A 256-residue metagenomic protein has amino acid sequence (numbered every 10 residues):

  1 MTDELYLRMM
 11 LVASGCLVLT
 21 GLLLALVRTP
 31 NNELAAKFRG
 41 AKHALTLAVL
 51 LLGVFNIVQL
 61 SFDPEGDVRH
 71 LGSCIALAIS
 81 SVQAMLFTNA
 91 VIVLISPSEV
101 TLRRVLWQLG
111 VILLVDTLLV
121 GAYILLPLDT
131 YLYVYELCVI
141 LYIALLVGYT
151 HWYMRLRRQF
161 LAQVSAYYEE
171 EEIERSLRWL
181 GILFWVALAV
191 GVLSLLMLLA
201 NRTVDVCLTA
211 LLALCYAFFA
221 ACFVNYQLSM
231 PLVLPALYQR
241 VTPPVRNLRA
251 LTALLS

Functional and structural regions predicted by a protein language model:
M1-L118, Y133, L137: N-terminal low-complexity or simple alpha-helical regulatory segments that function as activation/interaction modules
L22-T29, N56-P64, T88, L94 (+5 more regions): Transmembrane helix-loop junctions and nearby membrane-interface residues
N32-V54, Q108-L109, V134-Y216: Alpha-helical transmembrane segments of multi-pass integral membrane proteins
S80-F87, A144-G148, L214-A221: Alpha-helical transmembrane segments and their membrane-interface exit regions
L86, Y149-W152, R246-R249: Generic recognition of short, well-ordered alpha-helical interface segments
I92-V105, L212-L237: Alpha-helical transmembrane segments and their immediate juxtamembrane interface regions
L119-V120, W185: Short alpha-helix boundary/capping motifs
V224-S256: Membrane-proximal linker segments that couple transmembrane helices to downstream signaling/catalytic modules
